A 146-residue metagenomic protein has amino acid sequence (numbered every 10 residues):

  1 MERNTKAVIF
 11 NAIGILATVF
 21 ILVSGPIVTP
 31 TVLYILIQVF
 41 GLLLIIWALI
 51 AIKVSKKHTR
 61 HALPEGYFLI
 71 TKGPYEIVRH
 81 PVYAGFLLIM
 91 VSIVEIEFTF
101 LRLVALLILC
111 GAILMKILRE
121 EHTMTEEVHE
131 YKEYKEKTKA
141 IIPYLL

Functional and structural regions predicted by a protein language model:
M1-T71, L88-L146: Membrane-anchoring alpha-helices and their flanking helix-loop junctions
K72, E76-A84: Histidine-centered phosphotransfer motif of kinases
